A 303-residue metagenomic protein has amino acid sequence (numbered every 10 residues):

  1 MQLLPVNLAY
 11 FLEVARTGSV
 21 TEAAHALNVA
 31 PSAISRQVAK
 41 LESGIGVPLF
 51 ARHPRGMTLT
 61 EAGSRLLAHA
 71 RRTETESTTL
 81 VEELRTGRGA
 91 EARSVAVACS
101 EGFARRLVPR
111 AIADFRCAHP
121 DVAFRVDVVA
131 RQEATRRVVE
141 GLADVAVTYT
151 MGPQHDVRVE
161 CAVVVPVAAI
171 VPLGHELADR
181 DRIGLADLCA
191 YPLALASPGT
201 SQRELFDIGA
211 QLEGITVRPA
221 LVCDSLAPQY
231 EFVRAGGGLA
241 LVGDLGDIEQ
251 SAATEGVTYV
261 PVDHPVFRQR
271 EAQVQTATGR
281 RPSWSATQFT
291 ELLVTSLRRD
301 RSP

Functional and structural regions predicted by a protein language model:
L12-A30: Short helix-boundary/capping micro-motifs
L41-E42, F115: Conserved amphipathic alpha-helical core elements
E42-E61: A short LG(V/I)-centered, amphipathic sequence patch enriched for acidic residue(s) preceding the LG motif
A92-H155: Central regulatory/effector-binding core of bacterial HTH transcription factors
L107, T258-S302: A late-sequence structural motif
H155-C161, V165, A227-T278: Beta-alpha-beta core module
V157-L193: Flexible hinge/capping segments at coil-to-helix
P192-E213, D244, P282-L292, L297-R301: Secondary-structure junction motif
